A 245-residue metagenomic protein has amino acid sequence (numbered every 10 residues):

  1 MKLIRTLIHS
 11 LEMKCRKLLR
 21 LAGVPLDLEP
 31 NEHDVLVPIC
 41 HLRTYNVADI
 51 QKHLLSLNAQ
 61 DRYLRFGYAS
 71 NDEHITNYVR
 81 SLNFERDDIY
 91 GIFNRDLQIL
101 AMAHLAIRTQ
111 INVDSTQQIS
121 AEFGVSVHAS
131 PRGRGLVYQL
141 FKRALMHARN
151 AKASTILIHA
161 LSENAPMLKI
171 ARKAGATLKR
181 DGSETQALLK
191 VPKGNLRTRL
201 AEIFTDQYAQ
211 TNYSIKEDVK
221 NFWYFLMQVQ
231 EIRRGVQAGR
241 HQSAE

Functional and structural regions predicted by a protein language model:
M1-V37, A160, P166-E245: Terminal substrate-recognition subdomain of acyl/acetyltransferases
V37-K52: A short beta-loop-alpha structural element at the N-terminal edge of CoA-dependent acyl/N-acetyltransferase catalytic
D61-G67: A short gly/proline-enriched turn/hairpin at secondary-structure junctions
G67-Q118, G124, H128: Acetyl-CoA-dependent GNAT
Q98-L100, A151, I170: Structured alpha-helical
R108, V137, A176, R180: Basic nucleic-acid-binding interfaces
E122-G133, L161: A short, internal acetyl-CoA/4′-phosphopantetheine-binding micro-motif in the GNAT/acyltransferase core
V127, G133-A148, T155, K169-K173: Conserved acetyl-CoA-binding loop-helix of GNAT-fold acetyltransferases
